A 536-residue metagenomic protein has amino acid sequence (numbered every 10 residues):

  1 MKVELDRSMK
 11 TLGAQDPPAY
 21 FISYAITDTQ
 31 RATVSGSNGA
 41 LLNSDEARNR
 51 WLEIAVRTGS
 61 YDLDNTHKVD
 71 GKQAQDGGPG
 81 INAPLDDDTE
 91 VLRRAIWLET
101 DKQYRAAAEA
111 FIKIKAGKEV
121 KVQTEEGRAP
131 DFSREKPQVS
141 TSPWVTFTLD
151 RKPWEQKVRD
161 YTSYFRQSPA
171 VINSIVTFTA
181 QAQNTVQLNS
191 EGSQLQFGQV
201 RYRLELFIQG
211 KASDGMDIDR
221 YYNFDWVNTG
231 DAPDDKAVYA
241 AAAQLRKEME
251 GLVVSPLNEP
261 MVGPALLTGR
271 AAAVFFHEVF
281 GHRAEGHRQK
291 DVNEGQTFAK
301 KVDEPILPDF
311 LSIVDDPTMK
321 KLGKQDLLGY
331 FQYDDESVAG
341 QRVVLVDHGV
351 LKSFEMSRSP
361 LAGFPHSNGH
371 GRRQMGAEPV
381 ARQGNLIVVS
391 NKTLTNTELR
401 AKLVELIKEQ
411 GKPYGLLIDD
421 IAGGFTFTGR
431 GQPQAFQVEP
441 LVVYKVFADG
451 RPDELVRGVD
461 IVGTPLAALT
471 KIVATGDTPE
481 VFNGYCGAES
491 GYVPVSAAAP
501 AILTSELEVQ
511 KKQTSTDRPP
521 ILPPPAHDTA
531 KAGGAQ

Functional and structural regions predicted by a protein language model:
M1-V338, R342, D347-V350, G363 (+5 more regions): Active-site bordering "gate/hinge" segments that shape substrate access to catalytic or cofactor-binding pockets
G198, E355, L455-R457: Short linear motifs in exposed loops
Y221-N223, S357-S359, R457-V459: Residue-level structural signal for beta-strand termini and adjacent loop
P260, V338-G340, P379-Q383, G411-P413 (+1 more regions): Short gly/pro-enriched beta-turn/loop segments at secondary-structure junctions
T318-L327, G340-V343, R358, N385-S390 (+3 more regions): A glycine- and small/hydrophobic-rich beta-loop-beta segment that serves as a flexible "lid/hinge" or phosphate-binding
G329, V389-A467, N483-S490: Hydrophobic alpha-helical bundle architecture
K352-L406: C-terminal, non-catalytic macromolecule-binding modules
